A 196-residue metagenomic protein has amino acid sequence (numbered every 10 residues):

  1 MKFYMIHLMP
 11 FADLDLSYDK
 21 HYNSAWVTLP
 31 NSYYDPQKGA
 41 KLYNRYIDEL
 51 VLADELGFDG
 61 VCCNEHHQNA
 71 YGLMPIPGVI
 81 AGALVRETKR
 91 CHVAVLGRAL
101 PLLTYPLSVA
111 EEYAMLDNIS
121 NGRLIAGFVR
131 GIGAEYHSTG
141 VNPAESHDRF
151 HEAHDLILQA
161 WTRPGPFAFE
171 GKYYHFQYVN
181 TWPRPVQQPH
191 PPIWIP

Functional and structural regions predicted by a protein language model:
M1-K2, F58-G60, T88-V93, I119-I125 (+3 more regions): Short, well-ordered coil/turn segments that N-cap beta-strands
M1-T88, H92, Q188-P191: N-terminal beta1-alpha1-beta2 module of alpha/beta enzyme domains
K2-G39, L102-F169: Flexible, glycine-rich active-site loops centered on histidine and acidic residues that chelate a metal or position
L8-P10, H66, R98-L100, V129-G131 (+2 more regions): Active-site beta-loop-alpha junctions enriched in small/polar residues
V51, A83, M115, T181-R184: Short, flexible, glycine/charge-rich loop motifs used to bind or transfer phosphoryl groups or to couple energy/partner
H66, A94-R98, Y136-N142: Short acidic, glycine/Ser/Thr-rich loop/turn "cap" segments at secondary-structure junctions
Y71, V95-T104: Active-site nucleophile and cofactor-binding loops and adjacent substrate-binding regions of central metabolic enzymes
H147-A160, K172-V179, P183-P196: Aromatic- and glycine-enriched pocket-lining scaffold segments that form the walls of small-molecule binding clefts
